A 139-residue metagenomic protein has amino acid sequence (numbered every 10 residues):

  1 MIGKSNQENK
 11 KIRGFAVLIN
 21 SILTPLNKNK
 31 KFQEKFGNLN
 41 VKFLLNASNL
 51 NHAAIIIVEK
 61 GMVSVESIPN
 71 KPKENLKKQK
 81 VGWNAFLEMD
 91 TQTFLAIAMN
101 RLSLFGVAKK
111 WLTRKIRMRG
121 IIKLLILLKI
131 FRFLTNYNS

Functional and structural regions predicted by a protein language model:
M1-S139: Feature captures hydrophobic
